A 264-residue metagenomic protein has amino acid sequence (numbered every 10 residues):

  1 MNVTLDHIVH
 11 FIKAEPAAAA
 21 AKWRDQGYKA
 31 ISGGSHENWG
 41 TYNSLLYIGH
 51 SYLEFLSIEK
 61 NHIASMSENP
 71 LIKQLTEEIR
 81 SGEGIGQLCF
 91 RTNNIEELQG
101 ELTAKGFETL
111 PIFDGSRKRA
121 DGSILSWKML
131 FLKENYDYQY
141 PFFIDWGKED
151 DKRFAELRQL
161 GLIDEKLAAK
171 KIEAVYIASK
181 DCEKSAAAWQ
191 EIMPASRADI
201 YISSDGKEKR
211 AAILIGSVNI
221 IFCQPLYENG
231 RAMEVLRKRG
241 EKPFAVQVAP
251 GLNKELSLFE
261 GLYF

Functional and structural regions predicted by a protein language model:
M1-D6, H10-A30, T41, I48-F113 (+1 more regions): Glyoxalase I/VOC metalloenzyme domain signal
H36-W39: Acidic-and-aromatic substrate-binding clefts and catalytic sites of carbohydrate-active enzymes
